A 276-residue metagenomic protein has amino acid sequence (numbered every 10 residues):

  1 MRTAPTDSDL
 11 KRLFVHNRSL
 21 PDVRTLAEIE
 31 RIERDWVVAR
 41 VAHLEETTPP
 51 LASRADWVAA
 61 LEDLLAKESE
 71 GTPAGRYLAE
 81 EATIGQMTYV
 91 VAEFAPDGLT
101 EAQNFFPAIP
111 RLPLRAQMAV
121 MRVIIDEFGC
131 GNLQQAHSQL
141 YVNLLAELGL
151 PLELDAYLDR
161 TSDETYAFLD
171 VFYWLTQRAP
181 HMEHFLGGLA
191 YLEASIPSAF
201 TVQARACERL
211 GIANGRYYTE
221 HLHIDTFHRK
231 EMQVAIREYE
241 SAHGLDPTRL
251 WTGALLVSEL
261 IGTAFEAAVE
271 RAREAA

Functional and structural regions predicted by a protein language model:
M1-A276: Non-heme di-metal
